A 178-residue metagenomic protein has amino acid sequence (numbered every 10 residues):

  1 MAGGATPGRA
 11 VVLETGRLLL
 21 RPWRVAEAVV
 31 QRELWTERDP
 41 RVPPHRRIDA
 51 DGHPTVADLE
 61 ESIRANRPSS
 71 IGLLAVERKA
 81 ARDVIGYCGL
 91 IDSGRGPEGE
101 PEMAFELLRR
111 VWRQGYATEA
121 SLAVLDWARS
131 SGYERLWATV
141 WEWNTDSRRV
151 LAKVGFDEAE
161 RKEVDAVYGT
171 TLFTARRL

Functional and structural regions predicted by a protein language model:
M1-R110, L122-W127, S131, D157-L178: GNAT-family acyltransferases
E106, E119, D146: Short alpha-helical segment within the catalytic ATP-binding CA
R113-T118: Glycine-rich acyl-CoA binding loop
S131-T139: Conserved GNAT acetyl-CoA-binding A-motif
A138-R148: Conserved beta-strand-loop-alpha-helix junction that forms the acyl-donor binding cleft
L151: Conserved active-site tyrosine of GNAT-family acetyltransferases
